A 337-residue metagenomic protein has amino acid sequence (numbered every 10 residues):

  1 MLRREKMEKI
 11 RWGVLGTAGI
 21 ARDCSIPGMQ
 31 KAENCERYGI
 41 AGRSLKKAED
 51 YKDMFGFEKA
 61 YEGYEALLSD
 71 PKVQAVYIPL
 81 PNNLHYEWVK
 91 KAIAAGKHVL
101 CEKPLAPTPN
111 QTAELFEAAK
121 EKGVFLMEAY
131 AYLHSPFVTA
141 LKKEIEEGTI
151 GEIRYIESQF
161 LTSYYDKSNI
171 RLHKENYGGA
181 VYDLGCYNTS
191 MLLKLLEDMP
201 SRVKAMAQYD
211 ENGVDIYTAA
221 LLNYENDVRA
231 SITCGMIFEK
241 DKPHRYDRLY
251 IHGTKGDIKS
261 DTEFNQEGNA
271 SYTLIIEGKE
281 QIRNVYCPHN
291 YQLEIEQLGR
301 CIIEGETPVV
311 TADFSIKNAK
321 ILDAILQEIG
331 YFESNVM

Functional and structural regions predicted by a protein language model:
L2-F55: N-terminal Rossmann-like dinucleotide-binding module
L2-K9, Q30, A75-Y77, A113 (+2 more regions): C-terminal helix-rich "cap/oligomerization" subdomain common to oxidoreductases
I20, R283-E296: Active-site loop of classical SDR/Rossmann-like NAD(P)-dependent oxidoreductases, centered on the catalytic Tyr-X3-Lys
A21, C101, L126-E128, E157 (+2 more regions): Hydrophobic residues in well-ordered beta-strands that form the structural core
F55-A118: Beta-loop-alpha module in the N-terminal Rossmann-like domain of NAD(P)-dependent dehydrogenases, especially those
E114-Y132, E152-Y155: Rossmann-fold dehydrogenase core element
Y132-E211: Predominantly a Rossmann-like dinucleotide-binding segment in NAD(P)-dependent oxidoreductases
S190-N265, V285, I295-R300, E304-E306 (+1 more regions): Contiguous beta-strand/loop segments that form the cofactor/metal-binding neighborhood of enzyme cores
